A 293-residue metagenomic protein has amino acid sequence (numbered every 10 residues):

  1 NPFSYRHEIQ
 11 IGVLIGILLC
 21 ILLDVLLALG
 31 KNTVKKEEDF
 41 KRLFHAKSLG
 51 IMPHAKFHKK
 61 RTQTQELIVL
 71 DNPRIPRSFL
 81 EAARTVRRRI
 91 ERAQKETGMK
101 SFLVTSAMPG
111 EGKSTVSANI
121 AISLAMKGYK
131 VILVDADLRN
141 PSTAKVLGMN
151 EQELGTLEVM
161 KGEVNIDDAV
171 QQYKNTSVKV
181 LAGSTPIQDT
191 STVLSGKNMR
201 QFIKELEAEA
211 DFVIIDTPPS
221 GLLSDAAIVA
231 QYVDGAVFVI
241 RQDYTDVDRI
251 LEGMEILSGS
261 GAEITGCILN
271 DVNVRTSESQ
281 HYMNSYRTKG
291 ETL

Functional and structural regions predicted by a protein language model:
N1-Q10: Membrane-interface helix-start motif
Q10-K130, A136-S142, V146-N150, Q188 (+2 more regions): Short boundary/hinge segments that flank catalytic cores
I90-A93, S184-S224, A230: Phosphate-binding/switch loop-helix module in NTP-utilizing enzymes
A125, M160, A230: Gly/Ala-rich phosphate-binding loop of Rossmann-like dinucleotide-binding domains, activating on the conserved
Y129, K145, Q152, L222-S224 (+1 more regions): Cytosolic nucleotide-binding catalytic cores of signal-transduction proteins
M149-D168: N-terminal glycine-rich dinucleotide-binding loop that anchors FAD/FMN and/or NAD(P) in oxidoreductases
F212, G235-F238, G266: Well-ordered beta-strand positions
T217-L222, V233-L251: Conserved Switch II/interswitch segment of TRAFAC-class P-loop GTPases
